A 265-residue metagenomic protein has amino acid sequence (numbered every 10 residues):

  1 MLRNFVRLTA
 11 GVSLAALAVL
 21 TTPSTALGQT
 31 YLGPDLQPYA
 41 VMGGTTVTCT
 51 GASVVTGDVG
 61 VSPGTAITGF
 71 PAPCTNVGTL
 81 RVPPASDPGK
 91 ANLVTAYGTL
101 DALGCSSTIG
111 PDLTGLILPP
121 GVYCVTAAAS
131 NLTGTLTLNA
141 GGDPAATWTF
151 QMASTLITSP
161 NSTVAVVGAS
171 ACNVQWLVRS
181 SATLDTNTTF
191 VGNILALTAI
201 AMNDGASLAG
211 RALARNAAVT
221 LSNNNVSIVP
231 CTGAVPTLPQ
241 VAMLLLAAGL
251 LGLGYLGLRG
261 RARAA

Functional and structural regions predicted by a protein language model:
M1-S13, V241: Bacterial N-terminal signal peptides that target proteins for export
L2-N4, L20, A26-T30: Intrinsically disordered, low-complexity and often Lys/Arg-enriched segments
A10, T22-A26, G233: N-terminal compositionally biased, intrinsically disordered segments and leader/signal-like regions
A16-T25, L256-L258: C-terminal segment of classical bacterial N-terminal signal peptides
T25-C231: Solvent-exposed adhesion/ligand-recognition segments of exported proteins
T232-L238: Residue-level detector of functionally pivotal "anchor" positions at catalytic/ligand-binding pockets or at interdomain
V241-G260: A cross-kingdom C-terminal cell-surface attachment/processing module
R261-A265: Short, charged juxtamembrane terminal tails flanking transmembrane helices
